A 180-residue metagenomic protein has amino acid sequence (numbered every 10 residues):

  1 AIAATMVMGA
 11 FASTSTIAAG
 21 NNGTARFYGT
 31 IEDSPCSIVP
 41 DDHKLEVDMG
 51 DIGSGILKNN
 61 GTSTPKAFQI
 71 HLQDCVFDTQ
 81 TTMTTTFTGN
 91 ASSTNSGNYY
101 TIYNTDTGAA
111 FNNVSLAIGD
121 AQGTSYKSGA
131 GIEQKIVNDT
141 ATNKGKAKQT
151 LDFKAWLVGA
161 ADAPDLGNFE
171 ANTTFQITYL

Functional and structural regions predicted by a protein language model:
A1-A18: Gram-negative bacterial Sec-dependent N-terminal signal peptides
T14-L180: Mature extracellular/passenger domains of Gram-negative fimbrial/pilin and adhesin proteins
